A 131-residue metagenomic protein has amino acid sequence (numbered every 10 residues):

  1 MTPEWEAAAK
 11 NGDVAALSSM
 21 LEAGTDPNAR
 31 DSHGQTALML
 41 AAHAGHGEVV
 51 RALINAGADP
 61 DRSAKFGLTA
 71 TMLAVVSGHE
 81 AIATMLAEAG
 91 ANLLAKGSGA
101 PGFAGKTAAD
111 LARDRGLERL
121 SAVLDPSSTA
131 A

Functional and structural regions predicted by a protein language model:
S32-H33, K65-F66, G99-A100, A104: Ankyrin repeat start-site detector
L93-T129: Leucine-rich solenoid repeat scaffolds
